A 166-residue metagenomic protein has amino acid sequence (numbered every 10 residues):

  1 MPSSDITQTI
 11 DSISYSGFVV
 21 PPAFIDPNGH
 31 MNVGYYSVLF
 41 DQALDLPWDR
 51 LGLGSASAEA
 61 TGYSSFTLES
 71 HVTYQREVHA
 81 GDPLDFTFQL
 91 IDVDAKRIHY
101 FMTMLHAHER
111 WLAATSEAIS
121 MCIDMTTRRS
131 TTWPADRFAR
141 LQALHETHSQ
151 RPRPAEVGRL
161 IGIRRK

Functional and structural regions predicted by a protein language model:
P2-T67, D124-K166: Hot-dog-fold acyl-thioester-processing enzymes
P47-I98, A113: Hydrophobic beta-strand-centered segment that forms part of the acyl-chain substrate-binding groove
F101: Basic, polyanion-binding surface patches
H108-R110, T126: Solvent-exposed strand-loop boundary residues in beta-sheet-rich modules
A114-S116, T132: A structural microfeature
I119-M121: Short beta-strand edge segments in extracellular beta-sheet folds
